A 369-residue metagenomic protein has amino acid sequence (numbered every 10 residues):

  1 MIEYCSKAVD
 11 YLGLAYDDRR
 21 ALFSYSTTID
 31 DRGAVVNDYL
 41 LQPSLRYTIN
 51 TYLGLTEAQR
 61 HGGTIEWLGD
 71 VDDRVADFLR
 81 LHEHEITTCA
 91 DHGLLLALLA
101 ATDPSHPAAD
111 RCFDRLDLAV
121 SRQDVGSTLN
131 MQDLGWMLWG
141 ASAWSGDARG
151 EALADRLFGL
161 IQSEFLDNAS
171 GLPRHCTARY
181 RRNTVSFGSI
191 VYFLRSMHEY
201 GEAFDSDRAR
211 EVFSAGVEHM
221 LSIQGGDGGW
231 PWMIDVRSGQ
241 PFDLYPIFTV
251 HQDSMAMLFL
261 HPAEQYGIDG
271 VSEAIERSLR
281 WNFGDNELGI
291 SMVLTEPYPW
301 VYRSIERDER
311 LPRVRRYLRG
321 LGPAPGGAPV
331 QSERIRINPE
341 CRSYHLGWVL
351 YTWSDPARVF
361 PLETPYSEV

Functional and structural regions predicted by a protein language model:
M1-G69, L98-A101, P107-R115, D155-Q162 (+5 more regions): Low-complexity, Ser/Thr/Pro/Gly-enriched N-terminal "stalk/linker" regions
M1-V9, E57-D73, A101-D114, S142-G159 (+3 more regions): Structural helix-adjacent loops and short alpha-helical linkers that scaffold large soluble proteins
L12, V75-L79, L116-V120, I161-Q162 (+2 more regions): Buried hydrophobic core positions in alpha-solenoid tandem helical repeats
A21-P43, V75-F78, D91-S105, W136-A143 (+3 more regions): Carbohydrate-binding/catalytic loop surfaces
P43-Q59, T87-A101, T128-A143, T184-G201 (+3 more regions): Well-ordered alpha-helical segments within folded domains of soluble proteins
D110-W139: Asp-box/WD-like beta-propeller blade repeats and closely related beta-sheet repeat scaffolds
L157-M220: Loop-centered beta-sheet repeat module
F204, E211-L244, A263-P323, V359-V369: Non-catalytic carbohydrate-binding regions of carbohydrate-active enzymes
